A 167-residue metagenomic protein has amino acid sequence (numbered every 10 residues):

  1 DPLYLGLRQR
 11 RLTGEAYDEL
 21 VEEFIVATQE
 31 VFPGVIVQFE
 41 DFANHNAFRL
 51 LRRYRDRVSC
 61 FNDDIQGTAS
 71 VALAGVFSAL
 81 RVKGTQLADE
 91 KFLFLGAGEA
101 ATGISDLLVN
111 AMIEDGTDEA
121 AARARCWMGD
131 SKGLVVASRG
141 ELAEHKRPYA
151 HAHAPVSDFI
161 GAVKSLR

Functional and structural regions predicted by a protein language model:
D1-E90: Glycine/serine-rich phosphate-binding loop and adjoining beta1-alpha1 elements at the start of nucleotide-handling
D1-L5, A124, R167: Short intrinsically disordered, low-complexity coil segments enriched in acidic
R57, S165-L166: Structured helix-beta-strand junction loops
N62-S165: Glycine-rich phosphate/diphosphate-binding loop of Rossmann-like nucleotide-binding domains
